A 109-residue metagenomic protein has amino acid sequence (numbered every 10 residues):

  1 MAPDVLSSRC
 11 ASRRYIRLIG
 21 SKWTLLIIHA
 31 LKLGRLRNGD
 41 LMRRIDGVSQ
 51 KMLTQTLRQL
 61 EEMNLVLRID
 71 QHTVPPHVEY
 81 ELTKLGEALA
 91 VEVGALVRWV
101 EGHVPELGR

Functional and structural regions predicted by a protein language model:
M1-V5: Acidic-glycine-rich active-site phosphate/pyrophosphate-binding loop
L6-M52, E79, E87: N-terminal helix-turn-helix DNA-binding core of bacterial DNA-binding proteins
L25, M63, E92-V104: Alpha-helical linker/hinge and terminal dimerization helices associated with HTH transcriptional regulators
G39-P75: Canonical helix-turn-helix DNA-binding module
I45, L57, G86, A90-V93 (+1 more regions): Short amphipathic alpha-helical/adjacent loop interface patches that line ligand and macromolecule-binding sites
H72-V93: Basic, amphipathic "hinge/linker" alpha-helix immediately C-terminal to the N-terminal HTH DNA-binding motif
E106-R109: Short, charged recognition helix plus adjacent turn of helix-turn-helix-like nucleic-acid-binding domains
